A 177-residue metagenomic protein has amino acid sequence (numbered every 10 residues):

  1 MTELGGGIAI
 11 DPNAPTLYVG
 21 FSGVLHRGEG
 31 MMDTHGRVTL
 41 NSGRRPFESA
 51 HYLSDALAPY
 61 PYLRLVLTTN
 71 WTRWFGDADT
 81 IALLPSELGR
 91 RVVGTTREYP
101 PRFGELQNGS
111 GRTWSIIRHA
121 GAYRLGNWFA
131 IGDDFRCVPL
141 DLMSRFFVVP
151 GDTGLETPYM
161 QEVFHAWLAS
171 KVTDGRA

Functional and structural regions predicted by a protein language model:
T2-P61: Active-site neighborhood of HAD-like aspartate-dependent phosphohydrolases
N13-P15, P61-L63, L125-N127, S144: Short coil/turn segments at beta-strand junctions that form active-site/ligand-binding loops
V19, T68-W71, I131-D133: Short His-Asn-centered micro-motif
H26-R27, W74-A78, C137-D141, E156: Short catalytic/ligand-binding loop motif for oxyanion handling, primarily in non-cytosolic enzymes, centered on
R44, T72-D77, E105-Q107: Acidic-and-aromatic substrate-binding clefts and catalytic sites of carbohydrate-active enzymes
A50-A58, D79-A82, G104, I117: Short secondary-structure capping micro-motifs at structural edges
Y60-I81: Substrate-recognition element of Asp-dependent hydrolases with the DxDx(T/V) motif
L84-A177: C-terminal cap/substrate-recognition subdomain and adjoining C-terminal extension of metal-dependent phosphatase-like
